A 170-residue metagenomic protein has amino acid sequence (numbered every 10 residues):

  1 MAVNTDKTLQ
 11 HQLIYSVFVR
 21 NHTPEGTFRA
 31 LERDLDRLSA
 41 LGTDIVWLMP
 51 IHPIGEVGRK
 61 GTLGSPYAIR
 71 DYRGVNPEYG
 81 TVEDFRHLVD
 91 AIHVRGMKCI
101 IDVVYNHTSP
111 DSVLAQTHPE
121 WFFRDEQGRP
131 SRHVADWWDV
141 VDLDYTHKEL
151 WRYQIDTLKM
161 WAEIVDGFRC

Functional and structural regions predicted by a protein language model:
A2-L13, V19-E32, D36-D44, I51-I164: Substrate-binding/active-site clefts of carbohydrate-active enzymes
V46, F168-C170: Hydrophobic residues within beta-strands of alpha/beta enzymes
